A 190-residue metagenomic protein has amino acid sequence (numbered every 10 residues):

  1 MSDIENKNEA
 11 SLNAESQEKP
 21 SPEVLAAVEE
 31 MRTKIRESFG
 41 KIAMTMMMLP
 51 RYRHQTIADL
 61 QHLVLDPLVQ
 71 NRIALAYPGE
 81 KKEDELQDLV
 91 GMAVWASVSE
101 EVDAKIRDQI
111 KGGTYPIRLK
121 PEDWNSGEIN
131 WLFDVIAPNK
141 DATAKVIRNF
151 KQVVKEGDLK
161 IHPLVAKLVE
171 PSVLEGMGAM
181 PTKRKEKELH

Functional and structural regions predicted by a protein language model:
S2-L119, K187-H190: Non-catalytic substrate-recognition and accessory regions of acyl/acetyltransferase enzymes
D103-A179: Acyl-donor binding region in acyl/amide transferases
G178-H190: Acidic, Ser/Thr-rich peripheral helices and adjacent loops at domain boundaries
